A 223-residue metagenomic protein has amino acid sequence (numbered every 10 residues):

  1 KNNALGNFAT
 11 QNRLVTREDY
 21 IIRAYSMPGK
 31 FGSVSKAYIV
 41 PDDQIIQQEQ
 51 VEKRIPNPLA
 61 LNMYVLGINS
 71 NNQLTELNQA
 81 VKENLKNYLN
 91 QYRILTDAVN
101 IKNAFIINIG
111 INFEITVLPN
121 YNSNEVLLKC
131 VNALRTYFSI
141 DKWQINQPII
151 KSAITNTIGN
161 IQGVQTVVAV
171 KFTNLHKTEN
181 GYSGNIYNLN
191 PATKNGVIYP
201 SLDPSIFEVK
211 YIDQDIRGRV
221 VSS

Functional and structural regions predicted by a protein language model:
K1-F8: Single conserved position on a long alpha-helix in the C-terminal lobe of the eukaryotic protein kinase
L5, L85, L89-Q91, I154-T157: Homeobox/homeodomain signature
Q11-P148, I216, V220-S223: Carbohydrate-recognition loop of C-type lectin domains
R13, E125-S223: An aromatic-glycine-centered, glycine-rich loop/turn in mixed alpha/beta architecture
